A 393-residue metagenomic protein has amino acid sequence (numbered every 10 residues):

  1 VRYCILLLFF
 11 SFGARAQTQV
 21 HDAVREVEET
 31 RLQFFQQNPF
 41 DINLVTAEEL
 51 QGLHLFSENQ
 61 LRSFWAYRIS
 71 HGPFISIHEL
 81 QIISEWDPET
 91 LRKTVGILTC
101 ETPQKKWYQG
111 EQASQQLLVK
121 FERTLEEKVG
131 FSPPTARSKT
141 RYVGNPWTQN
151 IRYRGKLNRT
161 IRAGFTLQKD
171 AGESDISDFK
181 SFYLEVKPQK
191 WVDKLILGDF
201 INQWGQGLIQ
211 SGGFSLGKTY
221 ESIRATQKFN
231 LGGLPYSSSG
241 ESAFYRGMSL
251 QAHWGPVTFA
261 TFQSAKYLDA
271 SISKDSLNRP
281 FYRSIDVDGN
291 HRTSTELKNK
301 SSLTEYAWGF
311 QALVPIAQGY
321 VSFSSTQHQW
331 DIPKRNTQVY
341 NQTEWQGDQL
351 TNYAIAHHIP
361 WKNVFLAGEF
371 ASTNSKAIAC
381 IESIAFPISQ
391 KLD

Functional and structural regions predicted by a protein language model:
Y3-F12: Sec-dependent N-terminal signal peptides
A14-R15, Q210: Hydrophobic alpha-helical membrane context
R15-Q19, I384-P387: N-terminal presequences and immediately downstream first alpha-helices
Q17-L55, N59-A66, C100-P103, W107: Long, highly charged, low-complexity intrinsically disordered interaction regions that mediate electrostatic DNA/RNA
G52, N59, W65, S70-D393: Outer-membrane beta-barrel channel domains
